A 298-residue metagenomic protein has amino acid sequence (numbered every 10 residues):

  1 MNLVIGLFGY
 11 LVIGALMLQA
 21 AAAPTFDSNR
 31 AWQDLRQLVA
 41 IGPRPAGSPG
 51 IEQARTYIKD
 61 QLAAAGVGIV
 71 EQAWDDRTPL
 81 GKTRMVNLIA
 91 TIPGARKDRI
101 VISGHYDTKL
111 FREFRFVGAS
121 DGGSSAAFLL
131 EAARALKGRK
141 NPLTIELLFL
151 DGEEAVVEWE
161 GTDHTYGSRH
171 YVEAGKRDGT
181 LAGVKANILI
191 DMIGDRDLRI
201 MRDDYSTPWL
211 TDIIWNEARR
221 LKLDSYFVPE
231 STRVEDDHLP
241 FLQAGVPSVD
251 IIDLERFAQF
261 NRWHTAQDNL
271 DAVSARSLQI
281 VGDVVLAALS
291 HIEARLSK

Functional and structural regions predicted by a protein language model:
G6-Q19: Bacterial N-terminal signal peptides
P24-A31, R44-R55, R99, G118-A126 (+6 more regions): Solvent-exposed, acidic/flexible segments
D34-A95: A non-catalytic alpha/beta surface segment that caps or lines the substrate-entry region of metallo-dependent hydrolase
D34-R44, F111, D191, R196-D197 (+1 more regions): Acidic/histidine-rich, surface-exposed loop or edge segments in extracytoplasmic proteins
R36-R44, K59, A63-G68, E131-N141 (+4 more regions): Sec-exported extracytoplasmic/periplasmic mature domains
L38, Q72-W74, I92-G94, S103-D107 (+5 more regions): Active-site-proximal beta-strand/loop segments in catalytic clefts of secreted hydrolases
G50, A73-R77, A186, D195-K298: Active-site-adjacent substrate-binding region of metalloamidase/peptidase-like peptide-processing proteins
E113-E217, L221-S225, E230-R233, D237-H238: Acidic/histidine-rich catalytic neighborhood of metal-dependent amide-processing enzymes
